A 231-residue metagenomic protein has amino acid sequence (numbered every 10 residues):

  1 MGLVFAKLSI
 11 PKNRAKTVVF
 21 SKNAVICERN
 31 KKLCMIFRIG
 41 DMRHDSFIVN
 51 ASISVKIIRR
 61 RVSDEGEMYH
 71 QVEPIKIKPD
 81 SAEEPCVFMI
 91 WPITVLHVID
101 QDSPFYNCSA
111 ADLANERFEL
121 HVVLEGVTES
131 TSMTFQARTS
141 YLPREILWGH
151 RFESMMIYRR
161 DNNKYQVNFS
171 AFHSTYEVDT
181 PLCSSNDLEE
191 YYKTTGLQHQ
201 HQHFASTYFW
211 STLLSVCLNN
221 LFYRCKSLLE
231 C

Functional and structural regions predicted by a protein language model:
M1-C231: Cytoplasmic (intracellular) domains, linkers, and terminal tails of multi-pass ion channels
